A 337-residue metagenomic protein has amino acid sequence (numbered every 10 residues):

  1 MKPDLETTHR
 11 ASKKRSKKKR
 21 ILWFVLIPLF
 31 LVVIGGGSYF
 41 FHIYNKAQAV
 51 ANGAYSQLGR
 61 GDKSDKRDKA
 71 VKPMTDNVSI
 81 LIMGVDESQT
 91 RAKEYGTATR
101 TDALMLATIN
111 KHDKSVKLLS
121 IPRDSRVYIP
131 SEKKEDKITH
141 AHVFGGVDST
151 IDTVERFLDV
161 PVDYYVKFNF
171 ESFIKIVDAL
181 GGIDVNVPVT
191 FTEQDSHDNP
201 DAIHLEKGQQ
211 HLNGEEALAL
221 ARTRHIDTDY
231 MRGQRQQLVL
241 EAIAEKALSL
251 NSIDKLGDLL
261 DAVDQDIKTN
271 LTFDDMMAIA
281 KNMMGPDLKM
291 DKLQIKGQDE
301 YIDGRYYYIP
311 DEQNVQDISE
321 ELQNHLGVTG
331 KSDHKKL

Functional and structural regions predicted by a protein language model:
K2-L29, G35-L337: Non-catalytic, solvent-exposed segments at the cell envelope interface
